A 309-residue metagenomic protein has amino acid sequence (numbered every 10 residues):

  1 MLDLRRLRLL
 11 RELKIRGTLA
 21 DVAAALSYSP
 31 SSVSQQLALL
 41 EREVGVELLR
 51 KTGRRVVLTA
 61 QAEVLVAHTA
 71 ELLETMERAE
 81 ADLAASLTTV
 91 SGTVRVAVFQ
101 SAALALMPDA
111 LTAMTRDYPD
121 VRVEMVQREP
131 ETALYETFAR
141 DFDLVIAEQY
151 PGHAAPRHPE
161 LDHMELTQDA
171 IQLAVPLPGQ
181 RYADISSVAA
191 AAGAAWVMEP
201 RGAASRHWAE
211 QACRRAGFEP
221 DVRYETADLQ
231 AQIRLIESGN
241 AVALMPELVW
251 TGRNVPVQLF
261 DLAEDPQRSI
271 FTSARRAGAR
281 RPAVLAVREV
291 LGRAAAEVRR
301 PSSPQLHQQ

Functional and structural regions predicted by a protein language model:
M1-P30, Q36, L65: N-terminal short secondary-structure element
L19, E41-L58: A short LG(V/I)-centered, amphipathic sequence patch enriched for acidic residue(s) preceding the LG motif
S91-A154, T226: Central regulatory/effector-binding core of bacterial HTH transcription factors
E129-L134, F138-D141, E148, G202-Q258: Hydrophobic hinge/microswitch elements
E148, R181-A183, A194-A216, R280-R288 (+1 more regions): Secondary-structure junction motif
A155-E165, D169, Q230-A279: Beta-alpha-beta core module
R157-W196: Flexible hinge/capping segments at coil-to-helix
Q180-Y182, Q258-H307: A late-sequence structural motif
